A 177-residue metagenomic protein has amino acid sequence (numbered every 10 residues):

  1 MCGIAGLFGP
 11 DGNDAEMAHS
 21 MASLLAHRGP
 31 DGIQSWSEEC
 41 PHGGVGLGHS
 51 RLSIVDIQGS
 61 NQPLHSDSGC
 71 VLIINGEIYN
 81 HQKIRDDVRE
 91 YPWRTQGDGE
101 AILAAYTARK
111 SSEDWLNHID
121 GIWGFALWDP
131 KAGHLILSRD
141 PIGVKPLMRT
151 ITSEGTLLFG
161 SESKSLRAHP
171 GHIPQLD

Functional and structural regions predicted by a protein language model:
M1-D177: Cysteine-centered catalytic environments shared across enzyme families
